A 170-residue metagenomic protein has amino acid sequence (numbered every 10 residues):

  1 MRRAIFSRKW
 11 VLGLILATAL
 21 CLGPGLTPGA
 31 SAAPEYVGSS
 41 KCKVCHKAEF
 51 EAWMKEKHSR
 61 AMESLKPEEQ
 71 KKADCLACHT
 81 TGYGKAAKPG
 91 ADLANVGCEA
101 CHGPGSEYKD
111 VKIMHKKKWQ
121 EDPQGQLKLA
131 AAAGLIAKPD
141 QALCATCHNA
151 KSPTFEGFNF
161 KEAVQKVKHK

Functional and structural regions predicted by a protein language model:
R2-F6, L26-K170: Short sequence/structural segments immediately N-terminal
G13-G25: Bacterial N-terminal signal peptides
